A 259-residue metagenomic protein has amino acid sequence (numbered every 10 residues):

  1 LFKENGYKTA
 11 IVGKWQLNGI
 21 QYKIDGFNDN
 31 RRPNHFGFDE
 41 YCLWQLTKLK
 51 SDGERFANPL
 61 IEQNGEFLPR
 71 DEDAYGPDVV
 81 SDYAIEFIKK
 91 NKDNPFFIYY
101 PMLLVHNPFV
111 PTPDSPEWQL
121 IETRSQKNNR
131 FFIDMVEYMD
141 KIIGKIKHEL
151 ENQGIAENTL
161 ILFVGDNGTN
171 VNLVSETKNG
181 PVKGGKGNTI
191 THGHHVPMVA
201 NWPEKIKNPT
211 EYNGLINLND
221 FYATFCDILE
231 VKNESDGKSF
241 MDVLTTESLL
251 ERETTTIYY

Functional and structural regions predicted by a protein language model:
L1, P69-V80, K127-I142, I155 (+3 more regions): A short beta-strand-to-alpha-helix junction
K3, D39-C42, I85-K89, I133 (+6 more regions): Non-transmembrane alpha-helical segments in soluble domains of secreted/periplasmic/extracellular proteins
E4-A10, F36-D39, N91-I98, I155-I161 (+2 more regions): Loop/turn elements at helix/coil->beta-strand transitions in domains of secreted/extracellular proteins
E4-Y7, Q16-F96, M102-P113, Q119-Q126 (+1 more regions): Formylglycine-dependent
N5-G19, L229-D236: Short, well-structured beta-strand/strand-turn elements
Y22-F36, F109-P111, H148-K205: Histidine-centered active-site microenvironments of extracellular/periplasmic hydrolases and transferases
F27, R31-E40, Q45, T169-T189 (+3 more regions): C-terminal cap/loop subdomain of S1 sulfatases and analogous C-terminal strand-loop tails that border
I98-M102, L162-G165, T256-Y259: Short beta-strand segments
